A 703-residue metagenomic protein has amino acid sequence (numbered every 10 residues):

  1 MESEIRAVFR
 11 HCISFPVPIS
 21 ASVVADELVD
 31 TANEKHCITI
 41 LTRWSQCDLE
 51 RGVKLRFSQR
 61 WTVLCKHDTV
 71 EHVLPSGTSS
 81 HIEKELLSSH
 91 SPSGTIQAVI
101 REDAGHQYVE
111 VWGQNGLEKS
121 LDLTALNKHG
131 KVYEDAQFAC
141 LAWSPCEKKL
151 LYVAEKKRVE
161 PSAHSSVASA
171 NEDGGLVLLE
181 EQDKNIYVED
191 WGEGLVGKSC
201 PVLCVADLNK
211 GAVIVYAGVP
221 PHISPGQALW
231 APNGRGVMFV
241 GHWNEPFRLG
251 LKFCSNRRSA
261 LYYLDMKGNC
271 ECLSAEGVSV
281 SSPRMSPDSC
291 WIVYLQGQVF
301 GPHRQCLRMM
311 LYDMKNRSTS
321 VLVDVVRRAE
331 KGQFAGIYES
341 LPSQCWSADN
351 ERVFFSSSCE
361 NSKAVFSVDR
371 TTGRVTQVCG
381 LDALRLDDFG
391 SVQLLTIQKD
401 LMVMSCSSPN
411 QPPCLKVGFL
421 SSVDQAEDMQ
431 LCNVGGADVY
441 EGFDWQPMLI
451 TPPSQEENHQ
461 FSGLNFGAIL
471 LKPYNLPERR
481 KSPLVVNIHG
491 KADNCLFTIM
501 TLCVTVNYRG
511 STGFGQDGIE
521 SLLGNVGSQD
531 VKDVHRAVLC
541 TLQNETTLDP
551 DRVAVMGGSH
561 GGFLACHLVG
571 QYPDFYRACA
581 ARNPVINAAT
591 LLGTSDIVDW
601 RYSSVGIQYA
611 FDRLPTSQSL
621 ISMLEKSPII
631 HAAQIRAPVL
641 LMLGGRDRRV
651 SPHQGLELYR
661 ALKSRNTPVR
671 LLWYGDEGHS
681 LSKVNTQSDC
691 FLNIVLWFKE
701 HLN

Functional and structural regions predicted by a protein language model:
M1-D387, L401, P409-Q411: Beta-propeller folds
F138, P225, V280, V392 (+2 more regions): Core-facing hydrophobic residues within beta-strands of well-ordered domains
W243, Q298, Y474, S559 (+1 more regions): Residue-level signal for short, function-critical loop segments
Q398, V403-L431: Blade-level signature of beta-propeller repeat domains, shared across WD40, Kelch, NHL, RCC1 and BNR/Asp-box propellers
A426-R480: N-terminal cap/lid segment of alpha/beta-hydrolase-fold proteins
R479-G490: Short beta-strand element of the alpha/beta-hydrolase
T498-T505: Short amphipathic alpha-helix adjacent to the substrate-entry channel of hydrolases
T505-N703: Active-site-proximal cap/loop segments of hydrolase catalytic domains
